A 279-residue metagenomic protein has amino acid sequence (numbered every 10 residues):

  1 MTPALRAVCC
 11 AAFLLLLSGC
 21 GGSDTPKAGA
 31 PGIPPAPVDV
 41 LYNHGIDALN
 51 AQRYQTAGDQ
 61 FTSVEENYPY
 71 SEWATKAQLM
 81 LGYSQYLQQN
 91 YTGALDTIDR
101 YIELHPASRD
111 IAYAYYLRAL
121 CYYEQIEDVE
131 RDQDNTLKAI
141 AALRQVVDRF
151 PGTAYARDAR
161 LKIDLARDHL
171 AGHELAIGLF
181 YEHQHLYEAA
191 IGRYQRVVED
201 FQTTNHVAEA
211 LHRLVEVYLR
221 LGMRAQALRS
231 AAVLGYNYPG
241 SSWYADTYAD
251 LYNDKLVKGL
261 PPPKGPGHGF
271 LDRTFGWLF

Functional and structural regions predicted by a protein language model:
M1-C20: Sec-dependent bacterial lipoprotein signal peptides
T2, G19-F279: Acidic, polar-rich low-complexity tracts and alpha-helical solenoid repeat scaffolds
